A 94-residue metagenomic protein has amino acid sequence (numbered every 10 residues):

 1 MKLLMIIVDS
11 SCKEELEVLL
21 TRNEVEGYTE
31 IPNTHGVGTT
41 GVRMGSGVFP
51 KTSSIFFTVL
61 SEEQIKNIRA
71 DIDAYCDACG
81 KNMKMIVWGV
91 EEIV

Functional and structural regions predicted by a protein language model:
M1-V94: Positively charged, small/polar-rich N-terminal and surface patches that mediate targeting and assembly and bind
